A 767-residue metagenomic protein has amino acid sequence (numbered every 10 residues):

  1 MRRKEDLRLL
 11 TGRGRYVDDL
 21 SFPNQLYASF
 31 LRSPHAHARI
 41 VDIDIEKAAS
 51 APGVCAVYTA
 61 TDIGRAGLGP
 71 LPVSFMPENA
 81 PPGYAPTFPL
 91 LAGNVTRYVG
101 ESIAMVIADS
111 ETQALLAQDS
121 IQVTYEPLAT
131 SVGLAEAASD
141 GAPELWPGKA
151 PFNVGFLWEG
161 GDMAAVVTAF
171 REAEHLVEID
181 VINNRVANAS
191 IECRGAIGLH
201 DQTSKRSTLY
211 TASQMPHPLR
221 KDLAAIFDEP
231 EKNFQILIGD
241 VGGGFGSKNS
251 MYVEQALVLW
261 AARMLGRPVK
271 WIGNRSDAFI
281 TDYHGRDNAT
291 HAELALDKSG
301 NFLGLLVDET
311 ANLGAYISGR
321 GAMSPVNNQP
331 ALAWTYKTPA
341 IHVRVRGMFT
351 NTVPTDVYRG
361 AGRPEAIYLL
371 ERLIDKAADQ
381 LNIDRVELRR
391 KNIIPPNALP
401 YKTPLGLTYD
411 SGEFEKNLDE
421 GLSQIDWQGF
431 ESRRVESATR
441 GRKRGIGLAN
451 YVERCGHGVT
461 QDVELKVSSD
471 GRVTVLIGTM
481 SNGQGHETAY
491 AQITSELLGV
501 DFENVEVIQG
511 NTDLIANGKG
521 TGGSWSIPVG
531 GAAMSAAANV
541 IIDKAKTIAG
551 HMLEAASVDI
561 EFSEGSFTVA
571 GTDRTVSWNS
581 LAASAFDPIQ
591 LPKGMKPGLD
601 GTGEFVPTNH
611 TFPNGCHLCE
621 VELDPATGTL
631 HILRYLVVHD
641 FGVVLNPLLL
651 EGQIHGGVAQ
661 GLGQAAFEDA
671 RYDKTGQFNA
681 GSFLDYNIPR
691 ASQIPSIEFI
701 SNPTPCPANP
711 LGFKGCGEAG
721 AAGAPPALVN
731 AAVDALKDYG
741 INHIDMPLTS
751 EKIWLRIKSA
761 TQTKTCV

Functional and structural regions predicted by a protein language model:
M1-G155, L176-I179, E254, M264 (+2 more regions): Flexible, low-hydrophobicity surface segments
E5-R8, S74-P86, F152-A196, D287-R372 (+4 more regions): Glycine-rich loop/linker segments at domain edges
L7-R8, I121-E126, V132, Q214-P216 (+5 more regions): Extended active-site and interfacial segments that coordinate phosphate-rich ligands in large catalytic machineries
A51, T61, V73, P81 (+6 more regions): C-terminal catalytic domains of large/alpha subunits in multi-subunit enzymes
L68-P72, A117-S120, T211, R220-D222 (+11 more regions): Short acidic, glycine/serine/threonine-rich loops at helix termini
G93-V95, P230-I238, R263-N274, A278: Conserved catalytic cysteine-centered active-site region of acyl-thioester-dependent Claisen-condensing enzymes
V166-F227, V326, G445-S469, I477 (+1 more regions): Conserved beta-alpha junction segments in alpha/beta enzyme cores
G244-G266, K270-I272, H486-T494: Thiamine diphosphate
